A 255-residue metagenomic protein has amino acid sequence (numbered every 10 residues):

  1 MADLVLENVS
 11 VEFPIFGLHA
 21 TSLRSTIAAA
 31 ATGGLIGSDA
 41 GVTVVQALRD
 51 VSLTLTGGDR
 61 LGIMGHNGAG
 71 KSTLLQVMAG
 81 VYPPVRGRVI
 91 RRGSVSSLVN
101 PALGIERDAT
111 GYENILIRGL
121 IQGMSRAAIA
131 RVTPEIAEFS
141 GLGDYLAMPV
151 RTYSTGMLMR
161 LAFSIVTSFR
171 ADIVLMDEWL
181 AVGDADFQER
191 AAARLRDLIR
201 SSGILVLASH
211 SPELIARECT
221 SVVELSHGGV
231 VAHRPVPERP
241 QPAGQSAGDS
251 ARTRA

Functional and structural regions predicted by a protein language model:
A2-I15, G57-R60, H66-I121: ABC ATPase nucleotide-binding domain signature region
A2-Q46: Pre-NBD coupling/linker segments of ABC/ABC-like ATPases
R24-L35, L116, A128-Y145: Conserved ABC ATPase "signature" region
P149-G156: Conserved ABC ATPase signature
Q188-S201: Helical segment within the ABC ATPase nucleotide-binding domain
S209-H210: H-loop/switch region of ABC-family ATPase nucleotide-binding domains
R217-E224: Conserved catalytic segment of ABC-fold P-loop ATPases
G228-G229: Conserved ABC ATPase "signature" C-loop
